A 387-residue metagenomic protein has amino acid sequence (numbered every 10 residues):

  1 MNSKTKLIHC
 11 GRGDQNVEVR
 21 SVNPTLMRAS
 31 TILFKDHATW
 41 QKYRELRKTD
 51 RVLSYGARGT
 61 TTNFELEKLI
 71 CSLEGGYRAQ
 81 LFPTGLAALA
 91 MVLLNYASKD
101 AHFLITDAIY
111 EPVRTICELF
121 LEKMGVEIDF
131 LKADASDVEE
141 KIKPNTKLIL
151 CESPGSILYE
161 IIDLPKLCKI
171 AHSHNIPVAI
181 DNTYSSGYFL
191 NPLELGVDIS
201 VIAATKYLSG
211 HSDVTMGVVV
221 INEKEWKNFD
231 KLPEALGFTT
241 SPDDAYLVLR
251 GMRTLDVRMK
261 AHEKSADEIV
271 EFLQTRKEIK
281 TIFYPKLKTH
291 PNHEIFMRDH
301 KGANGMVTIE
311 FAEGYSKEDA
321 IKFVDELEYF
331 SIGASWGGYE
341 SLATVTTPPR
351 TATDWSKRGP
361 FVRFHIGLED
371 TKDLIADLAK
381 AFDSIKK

Functional and structural regions predicted by a protein language model:
M1-M27: Short conserved active-site loop signatures built around small residues
L7-Q15, R78-E278, F283: Conserved PLP-enzyme active-site core in the AAT-like
G11-D14, R28-K35, K206, T254 (+5 more regions): Glycine-rich beta-alpha junction loops
D36-A87, V113-L119: Conserved N-terminal alpha-helix of the aminotransferase class I/II PLP-enzyme fold
D50-V52, V214-M216, G302-M306, G359-R363: Short, solvent-exposed beta-strand edge segments and adjacent coil->beta transition regions
E118-L119, E127-D129, Y315, E326 (+1 more regions): PLP-dependent enzyme catalytic core of the Aspartate aminotransferase-like
V248-V257, G305-E313, V362-G367: Short, well-ordered beta-strand elements within core beta-sheets of diverse protein domains
D267-E328, A334-G337, T347-S356: Conserved small-domain helix->loop->beta segment predominantly found in fold-type I
